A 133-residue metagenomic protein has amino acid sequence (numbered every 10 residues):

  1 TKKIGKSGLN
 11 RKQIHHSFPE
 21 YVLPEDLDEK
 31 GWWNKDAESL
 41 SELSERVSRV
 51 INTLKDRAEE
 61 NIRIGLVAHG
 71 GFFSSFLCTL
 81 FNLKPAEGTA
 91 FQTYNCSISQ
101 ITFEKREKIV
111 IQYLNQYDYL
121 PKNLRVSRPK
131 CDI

Functional and structural regions predicted by a protein language model:
T1-E20, D56, E60-I62, C78-I133: Acidic, low-complexity terminal tails and accessory targeting/binding regions of phosphate-metabolizing enzymes
T1-G5, D28, S48-N52: Short charge-dense sequence patches
K3, D36, L40-L43, G65-L66: Aromatic-acidic/polar surface patches that form glycan- and anion
K6, S39-V47, T93: Soluble or luminal CAZymes and related metallo-dependent hydrolases
H15, S44, S48-D56: Generic structural signal for well-ordered alpha-helical scaffold segments
H16-E42: Short glycine/proline- and acidic residue-enriched helix-loop micro-motifs that form flexible lids or anion-recognition
I62-G70: Generic beta-sheet signal
F72-S74: Short, active-site-adjacent cap segments at secondary-structure transitions
